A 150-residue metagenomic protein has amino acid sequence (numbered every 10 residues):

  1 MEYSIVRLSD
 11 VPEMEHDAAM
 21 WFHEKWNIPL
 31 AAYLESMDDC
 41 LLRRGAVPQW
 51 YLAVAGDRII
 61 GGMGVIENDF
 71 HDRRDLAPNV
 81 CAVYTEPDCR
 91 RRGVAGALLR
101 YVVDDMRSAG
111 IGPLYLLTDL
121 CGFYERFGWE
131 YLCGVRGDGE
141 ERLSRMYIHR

Functional and structural regions predicted by a protein language model:
M1-E13, R150: Conserved N-terminal entry element of GNAT/NAT acetyltransferase domains
P12, A19-A32: Helix-loop element at the rim of GNAT/NAT acetyltransferase active sites that forms part of the acceptor-substrate
N27-V54: Active-site rim helix/loop that mediates acceptor-substrate recognition in acyltransferases
P48, D75, V80: Short coil/loop residues immediately preceding or within conserved phosphate-binding loops of NTP-utilizing enzyme
P48, E141-M146: Short hydrophobic/aromatic beta-strand or adjacent loop that forms the aromatic wall/cage of a ligand/substrate-binding
L52, R58-N68, N79, Y84: Conserved beta-strand in the GNAT
C89, G93-Y101, I111: Conserved acetyl-CoA pyrophosphate-binding loop and the N-cap/start of the following alpha-helix in GNAT-like
S108-G112, T118-R142: Conserved active-site alpha-helix within GNAT-family acetyltransferase domains
